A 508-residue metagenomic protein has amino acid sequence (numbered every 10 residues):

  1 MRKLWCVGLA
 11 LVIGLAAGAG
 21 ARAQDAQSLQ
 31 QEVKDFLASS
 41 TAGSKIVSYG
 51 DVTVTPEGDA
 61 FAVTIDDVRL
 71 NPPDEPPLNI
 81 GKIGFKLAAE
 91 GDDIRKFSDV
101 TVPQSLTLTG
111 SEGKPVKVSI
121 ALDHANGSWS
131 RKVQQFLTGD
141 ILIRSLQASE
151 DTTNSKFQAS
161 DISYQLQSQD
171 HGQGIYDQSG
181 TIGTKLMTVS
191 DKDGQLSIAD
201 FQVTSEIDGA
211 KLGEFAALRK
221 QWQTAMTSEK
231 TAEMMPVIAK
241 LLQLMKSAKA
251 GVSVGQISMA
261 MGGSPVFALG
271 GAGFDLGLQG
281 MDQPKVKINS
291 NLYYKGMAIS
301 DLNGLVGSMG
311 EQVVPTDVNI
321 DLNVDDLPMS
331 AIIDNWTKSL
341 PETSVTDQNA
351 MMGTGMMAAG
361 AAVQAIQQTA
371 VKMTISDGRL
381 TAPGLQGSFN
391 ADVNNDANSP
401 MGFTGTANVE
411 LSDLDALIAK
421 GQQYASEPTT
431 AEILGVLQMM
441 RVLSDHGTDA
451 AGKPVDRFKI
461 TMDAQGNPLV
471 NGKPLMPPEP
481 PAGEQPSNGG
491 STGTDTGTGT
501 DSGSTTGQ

Functional and structural regions predicted by a protein language model:
M1-G8: Bacterial N-terminal signal peptides that target proteins for export
G8-A16: Bacterial N-terminal signal peptides
A17-A23: Sec/Tat signal peptide C-region and signal peptidase I cleavage site
Q24-Q508: Glycine-rich, small/hydroxylated-residue low-complexity segments
